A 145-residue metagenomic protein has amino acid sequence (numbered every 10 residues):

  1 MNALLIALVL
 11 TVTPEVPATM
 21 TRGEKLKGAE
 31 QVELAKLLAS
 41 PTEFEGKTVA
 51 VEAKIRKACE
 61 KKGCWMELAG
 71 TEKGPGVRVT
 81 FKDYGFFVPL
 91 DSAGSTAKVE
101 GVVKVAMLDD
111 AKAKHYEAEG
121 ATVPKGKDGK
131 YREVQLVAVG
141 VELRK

Functional and structural regions predicted by a protein language model:
N2-T11: Sec-dependent N-terminal signal peptides
V12-K145: OB-fold and OB-like single-stranded nucleic-acid-recognition modules and their adjacent interaction interfaces
